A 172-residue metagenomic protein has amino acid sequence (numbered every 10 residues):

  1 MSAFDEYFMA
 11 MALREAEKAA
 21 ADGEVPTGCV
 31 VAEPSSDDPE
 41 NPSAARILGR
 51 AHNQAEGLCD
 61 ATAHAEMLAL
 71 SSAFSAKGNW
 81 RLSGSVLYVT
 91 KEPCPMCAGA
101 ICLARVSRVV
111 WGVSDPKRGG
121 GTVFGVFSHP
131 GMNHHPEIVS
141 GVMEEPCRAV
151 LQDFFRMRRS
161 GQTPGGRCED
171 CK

Functional and structural regions predicted by a protein language model:
M1-A19, D37-P42, W80, P93-K172: Zinc-dependent deaminase
F4, V25-T27: Short loop/turn microsegments at loop-to-beta-strand junctions
M9, L48, E66, L70 (+1 more regions): A general structural signal for well-ordered alpha-helical segments in protein cores
A12, A16-A19, C29, A65 (+2 more regions): Small-residue (primarily alanine) positions within well-ordered alpha-helices, especially packing/interaction faces
T27-S35, P39-N41: Short beta-strand scaffold segments in enzyme catalytic cores
E33, A55, V89, V113: Residues that line or immediately flank small-molecule/substrate-binding pockets and catalytic motifs
A45-A55: Short beta->alpha transition motifs characteristic of CBS
T62-A63, M67-M96: Short HxH-centered metal-ligating active-site micro-motif
